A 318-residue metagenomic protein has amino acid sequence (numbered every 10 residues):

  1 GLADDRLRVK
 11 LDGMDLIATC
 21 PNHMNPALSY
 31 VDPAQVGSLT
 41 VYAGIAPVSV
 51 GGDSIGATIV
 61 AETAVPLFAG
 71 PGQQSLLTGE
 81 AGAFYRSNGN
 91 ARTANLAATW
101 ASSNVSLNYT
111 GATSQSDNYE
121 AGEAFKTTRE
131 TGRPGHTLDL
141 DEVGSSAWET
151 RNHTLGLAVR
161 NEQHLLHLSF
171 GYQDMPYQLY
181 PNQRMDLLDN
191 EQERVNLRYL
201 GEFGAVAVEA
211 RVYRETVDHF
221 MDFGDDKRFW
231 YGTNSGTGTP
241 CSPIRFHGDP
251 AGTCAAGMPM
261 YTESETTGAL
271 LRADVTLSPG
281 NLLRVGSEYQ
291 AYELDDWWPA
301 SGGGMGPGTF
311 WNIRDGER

Functional and structural regions predicted by a protein language model:
G1-A18, A43: Extracytoplasmic beta-strand/coil segments of soluble accessory domains associated with Gram-negative outer-membrane
D5, I55-A57, L77-G79, R92-L96 (+5 more regions): Hydrophobic, lipid-facing positions within transmembrane beta-strands of outer-membrane proteins
R6, I17, I45-S49, P66-F68 (+1 more regions): Short beta-strands and strand-coil junctions in structured, solvent-facing domains, enriched
K10, P26-V31, V41, D53-G82 (+1 more regions): N-terminal periplasmic accessory domains that precede and gate Gram-negative outer-membrane beta-barrel machines
L16-G44: Short acidic/polar hinge/loop motifs at secondary-structure boundaries that mediate gating or recognition
P26, V48-V50, A83-R86, D141-G144 (+3 more regions): Outer-membrane beta-barrel domain signature
L67-F68, S75-G82, R86-N190: Periplasmic-side early beta-strands and strand-to-turn transitions of outer-membrane beta-barrels
L138-L294: Outer-membrane beta-barrel domain signature, strongest for Gram-negative TonB-dependent receptors and also present
